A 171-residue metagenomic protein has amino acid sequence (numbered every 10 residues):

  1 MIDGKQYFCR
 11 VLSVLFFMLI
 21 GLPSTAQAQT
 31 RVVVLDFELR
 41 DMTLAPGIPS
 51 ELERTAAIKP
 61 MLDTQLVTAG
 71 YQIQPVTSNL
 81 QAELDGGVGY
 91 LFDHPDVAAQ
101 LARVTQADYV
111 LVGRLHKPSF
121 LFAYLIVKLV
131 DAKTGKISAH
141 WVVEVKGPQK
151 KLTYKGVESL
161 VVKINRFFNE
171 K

Functional and structural regions predicted by a protein language model:
I2-S13: Bacterial N-terminal signal peptides that target proteins for export
K5, A26-A28: Intrinsically disordered, low-complexity regions enriched in polar/acidic and amide residues
M18-T25: C-terminal segment of classical bacterial N-terminal signal peptides
A28-L44, P60-M61, Q65-Q72, A99-T105 (+2 more regions): C-terminal/domain-edge helix-coil "capping" segments
I48-D96: N-terminal segment of the mature soluble domain
D108: Conserved acidic residues
